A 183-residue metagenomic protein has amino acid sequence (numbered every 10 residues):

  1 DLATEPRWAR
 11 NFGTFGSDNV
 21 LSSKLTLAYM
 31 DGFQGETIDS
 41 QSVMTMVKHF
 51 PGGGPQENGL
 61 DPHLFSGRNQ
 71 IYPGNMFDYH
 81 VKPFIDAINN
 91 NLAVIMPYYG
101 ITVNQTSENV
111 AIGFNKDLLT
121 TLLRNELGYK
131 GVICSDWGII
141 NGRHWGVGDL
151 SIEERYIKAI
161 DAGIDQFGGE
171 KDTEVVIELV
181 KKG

Functional and structural regions predicted by a protein language model:
D1-G183: Glycoside hydrolase catalytic-domain context in secreted enzymes
